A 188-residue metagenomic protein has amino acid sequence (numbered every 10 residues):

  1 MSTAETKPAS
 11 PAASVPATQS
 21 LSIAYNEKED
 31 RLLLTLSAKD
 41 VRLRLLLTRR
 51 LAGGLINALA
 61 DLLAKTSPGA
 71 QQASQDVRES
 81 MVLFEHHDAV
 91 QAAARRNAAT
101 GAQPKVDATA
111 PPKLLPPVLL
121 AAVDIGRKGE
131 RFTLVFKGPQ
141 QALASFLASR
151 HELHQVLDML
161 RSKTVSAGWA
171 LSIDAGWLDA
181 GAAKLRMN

Functional and structural regions predicted by a protein language model:
S2-L33, H86-F136: Intrinsic, low-complexity N-terminal interaction/targeting segments
L21-S22, E29-L33, N57-A58, V165 (+2 more regions): Eukaryotic intrinsically disordered, low-complexity regulatory linkers and tails enriched in Ser/Thr/Pro
I23, D30-T35, R42, S162-K163 (+1 more regions): Solvent-exposed interaction surfaces and binding hotspots enriched for charged
L32-A92, L153: Hydrophobic, ordered structural segments
V41, L45, D107-T109, A142 (+1 more regions): Alpha-helical rod/repeat scaffolding segments in eukaryotic adaptors/tethers and long-chain four-helix cytokines
A52, T133-N188: Mixed-charge, glycine-accented linear interaction segment located at domain edges/termini
A73-D88, V118-I125, A175, D179-A183: DNA polymerase processivity clamps
